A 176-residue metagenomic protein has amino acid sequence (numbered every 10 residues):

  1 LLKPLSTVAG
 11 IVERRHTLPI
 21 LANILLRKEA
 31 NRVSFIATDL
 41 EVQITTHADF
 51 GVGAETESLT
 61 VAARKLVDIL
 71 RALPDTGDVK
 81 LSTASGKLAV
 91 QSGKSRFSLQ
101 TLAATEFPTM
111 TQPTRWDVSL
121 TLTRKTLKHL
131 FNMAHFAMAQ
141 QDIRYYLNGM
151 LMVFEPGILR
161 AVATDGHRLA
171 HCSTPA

Functional and structural regions predicted by a protein language model:
L1-A176: Structural preference for solvent-exposed beta-strand-turn elements and adjacent flexible terminal/loop segments within
